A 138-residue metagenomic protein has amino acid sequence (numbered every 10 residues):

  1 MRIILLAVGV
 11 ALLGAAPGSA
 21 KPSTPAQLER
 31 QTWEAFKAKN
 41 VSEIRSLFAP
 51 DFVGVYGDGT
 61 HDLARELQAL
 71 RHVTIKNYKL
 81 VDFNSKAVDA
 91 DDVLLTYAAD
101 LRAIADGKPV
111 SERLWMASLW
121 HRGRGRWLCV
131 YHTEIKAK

Functional and structural regions predicted by a protein language model:
I3-G9, L13-P50, V88: Short, low-complexity N-terminal intrinsically disordered segments enriched in polar/charged residues
R30, T60-A64, L114: Structural motif corresponding to alpha-helix initiation and N-cap regions
T32, I44, F52, E66 (+2 more regions): Hydrophobic pocket/interface hotspot
R45-V81: Short solvent-exposed beta->alpha transition segments
F48, A99-L101, T133-K136: Short beta-strand segments enriched in hydrophobic/aromatic residues within well-folded beta-rich domains
Q68-R113: Surface-exposed, charged secondary-structure patches
R113-K138: Short beta-strand edge/turn micro-motifs at domain boundaries
